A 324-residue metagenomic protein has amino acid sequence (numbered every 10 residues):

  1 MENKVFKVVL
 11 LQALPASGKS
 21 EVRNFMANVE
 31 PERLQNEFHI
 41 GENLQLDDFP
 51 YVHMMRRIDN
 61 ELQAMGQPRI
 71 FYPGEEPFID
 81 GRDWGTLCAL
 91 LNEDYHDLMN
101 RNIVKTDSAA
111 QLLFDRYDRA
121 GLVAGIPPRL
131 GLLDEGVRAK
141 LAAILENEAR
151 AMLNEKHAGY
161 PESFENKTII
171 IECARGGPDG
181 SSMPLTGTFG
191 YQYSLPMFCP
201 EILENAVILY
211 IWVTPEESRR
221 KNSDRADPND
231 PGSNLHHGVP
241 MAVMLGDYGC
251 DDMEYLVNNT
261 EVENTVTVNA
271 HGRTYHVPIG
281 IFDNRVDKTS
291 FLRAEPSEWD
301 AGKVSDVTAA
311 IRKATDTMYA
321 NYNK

Functional and structural regions predicted by a protein language model:
M1-K324: Glycine-rich phosphate-binding loop of ATP-dependent small-molecule kinases
